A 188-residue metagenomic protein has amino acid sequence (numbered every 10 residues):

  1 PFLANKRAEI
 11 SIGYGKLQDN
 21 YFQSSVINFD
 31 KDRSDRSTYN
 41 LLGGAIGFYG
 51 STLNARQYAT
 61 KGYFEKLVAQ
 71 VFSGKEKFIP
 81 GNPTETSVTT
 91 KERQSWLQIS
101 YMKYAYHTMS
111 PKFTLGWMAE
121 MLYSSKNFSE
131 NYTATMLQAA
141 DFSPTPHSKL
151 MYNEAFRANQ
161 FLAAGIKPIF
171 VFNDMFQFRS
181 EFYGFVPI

Functional and structural regions predicted by a protein language model:
P1-R33: Transmembrane beta-barrel wall of Gram-negative outer-membrane proteins
P1-R7, S11, S37-Y39, G43 (+1 more regions): Surface-exposed, low-complexity/disordered segments and acidic/polar micro-motifs at processing/linker regions
S34, L41-N173, F178-S180: C-terminal outer-membrane beta-barrel translocator/porin domains of Gram-negative envelope proteins and their
P187-I188: C-terminal beta-signal and adjacent terminal beta-strands/loops of Gram-negative outer-membrane beta-barrel proteins
